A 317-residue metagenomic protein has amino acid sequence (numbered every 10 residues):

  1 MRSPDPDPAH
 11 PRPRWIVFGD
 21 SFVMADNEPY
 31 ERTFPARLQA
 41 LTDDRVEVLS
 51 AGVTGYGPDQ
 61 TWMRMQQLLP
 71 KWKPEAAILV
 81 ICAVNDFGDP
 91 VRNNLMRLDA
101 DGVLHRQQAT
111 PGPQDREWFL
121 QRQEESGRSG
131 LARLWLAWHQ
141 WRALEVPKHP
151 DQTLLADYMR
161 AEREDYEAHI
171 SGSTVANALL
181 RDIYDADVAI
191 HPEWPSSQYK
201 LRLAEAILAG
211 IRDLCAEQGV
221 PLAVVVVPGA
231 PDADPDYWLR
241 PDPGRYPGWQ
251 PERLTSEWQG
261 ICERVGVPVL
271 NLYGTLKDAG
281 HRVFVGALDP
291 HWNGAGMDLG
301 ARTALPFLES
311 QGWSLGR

Functional and structural regions predicted by a protein language model:
M1-L41, M65, M159-I190, S256-W258 (+2 more regions): Membrane/wall-proximal cationic-aromatic binding patches
M1-T54, D59-K73, A77-I78, E117-L131: Serine-esterase "nucleophile elbow" of acetyl-processing enzymes
D20, T61, A77, C215 (+3 more regions): Generic structural signal for small/hydrophobic residues in well-ordered secondary structure, especially within
S21-A25, S50-A51, S197-L201, P247-G248 (+1 more regions): Second-shell loop/turn segments in exported
P58, W62, L201, E205 (+1 more regions): Short, amphipathic alpha-helical "lid/cap" segments that border enzyme active or binding sites
C82-G260, L272-R282: Serine-dependent acyl-ester chemistry module
L288-R317: Histidine-centered active-site loop/cap adjacent to the catalytic His in serine esterases/O-acetyl transfer systems
